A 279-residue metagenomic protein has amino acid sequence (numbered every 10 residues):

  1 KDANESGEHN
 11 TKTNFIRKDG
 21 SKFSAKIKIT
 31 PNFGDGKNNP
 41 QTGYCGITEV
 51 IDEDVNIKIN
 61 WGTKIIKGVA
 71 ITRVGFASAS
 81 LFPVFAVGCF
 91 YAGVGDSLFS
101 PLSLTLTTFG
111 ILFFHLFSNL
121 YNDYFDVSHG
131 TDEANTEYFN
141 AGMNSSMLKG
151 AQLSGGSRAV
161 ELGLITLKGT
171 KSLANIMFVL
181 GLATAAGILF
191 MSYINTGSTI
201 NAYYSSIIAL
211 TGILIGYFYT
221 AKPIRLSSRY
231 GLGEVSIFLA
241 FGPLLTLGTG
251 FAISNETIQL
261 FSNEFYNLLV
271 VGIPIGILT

Functional and structural regions predicted by a protein language model:
A3, N14-G20, F33-G34: PAS-family sensory domains
H9-T11, K18, F23-I27: PAS and PAS-like sensory/regulatory domains
I27-Y44: Short loop/turn elements at sensory-signaling interfaces that couple input to output
I47: Sensory beta-strand/linker motifs that couple input domains to effectors
K58-L106, G110, I224, S228 (+2 more regions): Topogenic membrane-insertion module of multi-pass membrane proteins
V84, S97-Y121, Y204-I213, Y217 (+1 more regions): Membrane-embedded alpha-helical segments that form the functional core of polytopic membrane enzymes, especially those
S118-I176: Aspartate-rich (DDxxD/NDxxD/DxxxD) Mg2+/diphosphate-binding motifs and their adjoining helix-loop segments
G155-T257: Intramembrane alpha-helical segments
